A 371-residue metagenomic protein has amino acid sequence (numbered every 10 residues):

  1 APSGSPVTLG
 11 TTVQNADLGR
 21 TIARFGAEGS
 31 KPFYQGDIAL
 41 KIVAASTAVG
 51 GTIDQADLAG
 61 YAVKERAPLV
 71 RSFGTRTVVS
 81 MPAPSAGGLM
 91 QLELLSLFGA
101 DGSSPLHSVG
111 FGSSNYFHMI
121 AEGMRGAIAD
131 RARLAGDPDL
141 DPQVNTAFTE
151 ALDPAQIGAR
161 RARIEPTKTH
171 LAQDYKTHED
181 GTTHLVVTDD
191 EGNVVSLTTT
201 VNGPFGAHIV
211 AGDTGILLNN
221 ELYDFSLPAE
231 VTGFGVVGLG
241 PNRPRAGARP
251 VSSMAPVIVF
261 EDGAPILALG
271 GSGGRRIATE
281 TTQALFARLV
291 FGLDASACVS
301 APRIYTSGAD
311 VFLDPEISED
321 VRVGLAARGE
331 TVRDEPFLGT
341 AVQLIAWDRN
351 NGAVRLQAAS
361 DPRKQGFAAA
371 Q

Functional and structural regions predicted by a protein language model:
A1-E28, F33-Q35, L40-A86, T149 (+2 more regions): Noncatalytic scaffold domains of N-terminal-nucleophile
G10, P84-S85, D174-H178, N242-V251 (+1 more regions): Short Gly/Pro-enriched turn/cap motifs at secondary-structure boundaries
E28-Q35, L40, G271-L293: Alpha-helical support elements that line or immediately flank enzyme active sites and cofactor-binding pockets
K41-A44, G110-R125, A295-Y305: Short, well-structured alpha-helical segments that form the helix of a local strand-helix-strand
T52-D54, N193-E261, L267, F291 (+1 more regions): Active-site rim segments in enzyme catalytic domains, especially the processed small/beta chain of N-terminal
E65, E179-T182, P204, S252-M254: Short, small/polar residue-rich loop motifs at catalytic or cofactor-binding pockets
S103-V201, V210-T214, E221-L222, A229 (+2 more regions): Internal maturation/activation junctions in enzymes
D137, E191, P228, G247-A248 (+2 more regions): Extended C-terminal subregions enriched in glycine
